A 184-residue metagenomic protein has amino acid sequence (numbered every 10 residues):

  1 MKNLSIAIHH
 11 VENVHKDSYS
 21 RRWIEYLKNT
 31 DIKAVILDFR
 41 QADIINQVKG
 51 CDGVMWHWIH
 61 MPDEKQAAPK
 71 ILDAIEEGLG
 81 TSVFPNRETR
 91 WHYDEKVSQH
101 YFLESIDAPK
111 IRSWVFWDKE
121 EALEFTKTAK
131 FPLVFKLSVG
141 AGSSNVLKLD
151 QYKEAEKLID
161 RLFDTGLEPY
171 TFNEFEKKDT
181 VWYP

Functional and structural regions predicted by a protein language model:
M1-I8: Extreme N-terminal starter segment of soluble prokaryotic enzymes
L4, H15, G50, L137-V139: Generic detector of intrinsically disordered, low-complexity, polar/charged segments
E12-W117, L123: Conserved N-proximal alpha/beta basic substrate-recognition cap immediately N-terminal to, or forming the N-lobe
R90-P184: Active-site nucleotide/adenylate-binding loops and adjacent lid/helix of ATP-dependent enzymes
